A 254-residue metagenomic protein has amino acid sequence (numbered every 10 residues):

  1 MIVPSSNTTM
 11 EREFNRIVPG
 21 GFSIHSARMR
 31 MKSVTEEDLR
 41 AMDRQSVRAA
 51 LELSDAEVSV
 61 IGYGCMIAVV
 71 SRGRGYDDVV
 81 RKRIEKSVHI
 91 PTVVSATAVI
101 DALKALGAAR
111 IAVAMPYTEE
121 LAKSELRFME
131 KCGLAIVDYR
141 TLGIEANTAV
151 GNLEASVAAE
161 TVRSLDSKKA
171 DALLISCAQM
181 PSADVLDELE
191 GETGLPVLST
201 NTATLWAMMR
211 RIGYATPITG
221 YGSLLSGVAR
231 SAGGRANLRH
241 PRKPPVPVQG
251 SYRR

Functional and structural regions predicted by a protein language model:
M1, A105-R127, G213-R235: Short, glycine-/small-residue-rich phosphate/pyrophosphate-handling segment
I2-R48, Y117-E154: N-terminal glycine-rich anion-binding loop in soluble enzyme alpha/beta folds
D43-A56, V157-A170: Short, well-structured alpha-helical segments in soluble
A50-T97: Glycine/small-residue-rich loop that forms an oxyanion/phosphate-binding "nest" at active or ligand-binding sites
S59-G64, A112-A114, A170-C177: Periplasmic-binding protein-like
V80, I84-E145: Conserved beta-alpha
I144-A149, L195-P217: Short, flexible loop segments at boundaries between secondary-structure elements
E160-E192, T204-L205: Hydrophobic alpha-helical
